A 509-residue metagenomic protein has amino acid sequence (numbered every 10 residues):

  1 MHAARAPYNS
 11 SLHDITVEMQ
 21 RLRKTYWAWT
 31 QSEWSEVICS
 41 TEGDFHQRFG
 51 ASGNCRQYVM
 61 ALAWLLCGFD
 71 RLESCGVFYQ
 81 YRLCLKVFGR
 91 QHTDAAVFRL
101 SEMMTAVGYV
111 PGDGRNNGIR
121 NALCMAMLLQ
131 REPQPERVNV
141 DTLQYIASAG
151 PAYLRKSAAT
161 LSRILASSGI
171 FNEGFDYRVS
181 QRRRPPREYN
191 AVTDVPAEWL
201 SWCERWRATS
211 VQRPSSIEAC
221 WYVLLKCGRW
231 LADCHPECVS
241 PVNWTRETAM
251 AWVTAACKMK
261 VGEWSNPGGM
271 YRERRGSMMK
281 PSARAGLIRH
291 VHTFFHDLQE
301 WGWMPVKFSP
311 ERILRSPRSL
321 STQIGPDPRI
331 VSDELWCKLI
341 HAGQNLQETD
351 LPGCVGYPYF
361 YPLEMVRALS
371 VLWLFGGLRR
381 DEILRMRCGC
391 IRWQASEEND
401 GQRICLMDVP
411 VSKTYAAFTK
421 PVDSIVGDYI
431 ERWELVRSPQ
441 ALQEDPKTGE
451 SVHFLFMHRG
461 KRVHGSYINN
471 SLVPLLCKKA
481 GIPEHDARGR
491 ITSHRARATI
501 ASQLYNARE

Functional and structural regions predicted by a protein language model:
M1-L351, V371-L372: Charge-rich, intrinsically disordered N-terminal extensions that act as flexible nucleic-acid engagement or regulatory
C234, V239-S240, K280, R284-L287 (+1 more regions): Extended accessory and catalytic-adjacent subdomains in large enzymes
